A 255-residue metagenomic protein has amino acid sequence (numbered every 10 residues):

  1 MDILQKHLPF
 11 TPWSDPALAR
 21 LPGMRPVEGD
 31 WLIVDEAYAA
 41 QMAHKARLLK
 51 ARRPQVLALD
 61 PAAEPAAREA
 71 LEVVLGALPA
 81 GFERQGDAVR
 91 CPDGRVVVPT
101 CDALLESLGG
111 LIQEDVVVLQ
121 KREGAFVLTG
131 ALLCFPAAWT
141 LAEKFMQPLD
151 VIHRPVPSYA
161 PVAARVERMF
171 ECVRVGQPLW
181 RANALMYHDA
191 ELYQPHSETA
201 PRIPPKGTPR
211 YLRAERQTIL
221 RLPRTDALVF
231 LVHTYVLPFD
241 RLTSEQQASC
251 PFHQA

Functional and structural regions predicted by a protein language model:
M1-A255: Extended, well-ordered protein cores
